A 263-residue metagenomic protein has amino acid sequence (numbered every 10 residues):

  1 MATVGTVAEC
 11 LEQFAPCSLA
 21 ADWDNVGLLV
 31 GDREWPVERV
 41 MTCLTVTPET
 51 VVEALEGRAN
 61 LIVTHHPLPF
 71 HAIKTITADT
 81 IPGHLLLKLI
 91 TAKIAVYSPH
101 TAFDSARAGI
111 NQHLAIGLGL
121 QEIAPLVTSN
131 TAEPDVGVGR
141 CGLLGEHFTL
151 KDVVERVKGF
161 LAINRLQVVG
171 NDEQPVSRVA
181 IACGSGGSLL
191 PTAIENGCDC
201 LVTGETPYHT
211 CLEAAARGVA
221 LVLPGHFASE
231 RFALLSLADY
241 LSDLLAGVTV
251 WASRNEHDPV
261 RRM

Functional and structural regions predicted by a protein language model:
M1-M263: Hydrophobic structural segments
